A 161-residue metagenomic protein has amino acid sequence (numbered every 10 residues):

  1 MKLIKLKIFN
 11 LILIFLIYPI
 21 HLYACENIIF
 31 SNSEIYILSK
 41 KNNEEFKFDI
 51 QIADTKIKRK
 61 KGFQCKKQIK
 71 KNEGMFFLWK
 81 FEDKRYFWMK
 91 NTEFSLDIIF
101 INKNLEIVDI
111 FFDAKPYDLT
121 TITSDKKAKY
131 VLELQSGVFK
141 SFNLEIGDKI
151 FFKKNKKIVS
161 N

Functional and structural regions predicted by a protein language model:
K2-F9: Bacterial N-terminal signal peptides that target proteins for export
N10-P19: Bacterial N-terminal signal peptides
I20-A24: Sec/Tat signal peptide C-region and signal peptidase I cleavage site
C25-N161: Compact, glycine-rich, soluble single-domain proteins
